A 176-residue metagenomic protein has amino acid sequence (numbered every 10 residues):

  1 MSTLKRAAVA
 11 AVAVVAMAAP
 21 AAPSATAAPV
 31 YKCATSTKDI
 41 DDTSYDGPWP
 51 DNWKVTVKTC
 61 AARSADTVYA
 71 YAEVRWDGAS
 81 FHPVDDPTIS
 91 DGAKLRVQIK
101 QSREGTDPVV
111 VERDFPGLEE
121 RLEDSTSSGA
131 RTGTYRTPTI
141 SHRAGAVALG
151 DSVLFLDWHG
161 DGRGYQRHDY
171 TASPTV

Functional and structural regions predicted by a protein language model:
M1-A27: Secretory targeting and sorting signals
A27-V176: Post-signal peptide N-terminal regions of Sec-secreted extracellular proteins
